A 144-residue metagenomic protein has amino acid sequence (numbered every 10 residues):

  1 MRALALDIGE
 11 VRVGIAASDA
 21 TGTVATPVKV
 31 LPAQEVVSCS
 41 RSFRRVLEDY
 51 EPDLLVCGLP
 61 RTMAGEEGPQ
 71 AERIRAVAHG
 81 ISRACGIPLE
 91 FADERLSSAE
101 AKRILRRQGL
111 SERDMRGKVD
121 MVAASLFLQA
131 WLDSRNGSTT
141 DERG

Functional and structural regions predicted by a protein language model:
M1-L6, E10-T139: Phosphate- and other anionic-substrate recognition elements at nucleic-acid/protein interfaces
T140-G144: Short, low-complexity, charge-dense intrinsically disordered segments
